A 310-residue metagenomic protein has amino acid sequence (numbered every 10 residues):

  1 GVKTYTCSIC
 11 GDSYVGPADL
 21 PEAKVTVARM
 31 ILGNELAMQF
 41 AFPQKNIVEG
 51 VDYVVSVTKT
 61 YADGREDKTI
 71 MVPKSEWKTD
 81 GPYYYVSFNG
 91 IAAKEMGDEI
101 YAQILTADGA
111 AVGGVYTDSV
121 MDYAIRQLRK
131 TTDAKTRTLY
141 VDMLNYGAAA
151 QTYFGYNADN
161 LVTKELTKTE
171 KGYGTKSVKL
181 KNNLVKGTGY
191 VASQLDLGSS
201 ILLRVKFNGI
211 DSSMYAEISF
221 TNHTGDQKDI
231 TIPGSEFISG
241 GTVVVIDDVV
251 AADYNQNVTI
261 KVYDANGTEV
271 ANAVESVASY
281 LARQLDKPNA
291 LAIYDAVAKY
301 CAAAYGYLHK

Functional and structural regions predicted by a protein language model:
G1-A23: Extracellular modular ligand-binding repeats in secreted and cell-surface proteins
E22-K310: Short, surface-exposed linear motifs at loops/turns and structural transition points
